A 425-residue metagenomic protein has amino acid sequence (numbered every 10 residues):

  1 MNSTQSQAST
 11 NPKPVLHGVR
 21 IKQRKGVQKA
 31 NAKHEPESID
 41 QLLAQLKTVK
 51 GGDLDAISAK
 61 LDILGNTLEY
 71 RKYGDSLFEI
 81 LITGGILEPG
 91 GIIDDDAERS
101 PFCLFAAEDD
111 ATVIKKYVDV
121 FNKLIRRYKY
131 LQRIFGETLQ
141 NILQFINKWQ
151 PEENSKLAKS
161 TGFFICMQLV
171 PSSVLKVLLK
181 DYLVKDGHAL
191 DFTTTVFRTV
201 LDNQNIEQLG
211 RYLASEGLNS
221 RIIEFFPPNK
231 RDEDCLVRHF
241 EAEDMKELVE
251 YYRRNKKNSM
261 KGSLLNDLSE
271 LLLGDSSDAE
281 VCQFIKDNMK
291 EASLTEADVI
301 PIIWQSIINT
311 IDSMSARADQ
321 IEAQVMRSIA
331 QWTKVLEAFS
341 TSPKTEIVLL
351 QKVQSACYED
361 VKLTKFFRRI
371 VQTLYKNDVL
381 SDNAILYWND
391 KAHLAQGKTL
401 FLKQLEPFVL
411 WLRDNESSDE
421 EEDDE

Functional and structural regions predicted by a protein language model:
M1-E425: Long alpha-helical repeat solenoid scaffolds
